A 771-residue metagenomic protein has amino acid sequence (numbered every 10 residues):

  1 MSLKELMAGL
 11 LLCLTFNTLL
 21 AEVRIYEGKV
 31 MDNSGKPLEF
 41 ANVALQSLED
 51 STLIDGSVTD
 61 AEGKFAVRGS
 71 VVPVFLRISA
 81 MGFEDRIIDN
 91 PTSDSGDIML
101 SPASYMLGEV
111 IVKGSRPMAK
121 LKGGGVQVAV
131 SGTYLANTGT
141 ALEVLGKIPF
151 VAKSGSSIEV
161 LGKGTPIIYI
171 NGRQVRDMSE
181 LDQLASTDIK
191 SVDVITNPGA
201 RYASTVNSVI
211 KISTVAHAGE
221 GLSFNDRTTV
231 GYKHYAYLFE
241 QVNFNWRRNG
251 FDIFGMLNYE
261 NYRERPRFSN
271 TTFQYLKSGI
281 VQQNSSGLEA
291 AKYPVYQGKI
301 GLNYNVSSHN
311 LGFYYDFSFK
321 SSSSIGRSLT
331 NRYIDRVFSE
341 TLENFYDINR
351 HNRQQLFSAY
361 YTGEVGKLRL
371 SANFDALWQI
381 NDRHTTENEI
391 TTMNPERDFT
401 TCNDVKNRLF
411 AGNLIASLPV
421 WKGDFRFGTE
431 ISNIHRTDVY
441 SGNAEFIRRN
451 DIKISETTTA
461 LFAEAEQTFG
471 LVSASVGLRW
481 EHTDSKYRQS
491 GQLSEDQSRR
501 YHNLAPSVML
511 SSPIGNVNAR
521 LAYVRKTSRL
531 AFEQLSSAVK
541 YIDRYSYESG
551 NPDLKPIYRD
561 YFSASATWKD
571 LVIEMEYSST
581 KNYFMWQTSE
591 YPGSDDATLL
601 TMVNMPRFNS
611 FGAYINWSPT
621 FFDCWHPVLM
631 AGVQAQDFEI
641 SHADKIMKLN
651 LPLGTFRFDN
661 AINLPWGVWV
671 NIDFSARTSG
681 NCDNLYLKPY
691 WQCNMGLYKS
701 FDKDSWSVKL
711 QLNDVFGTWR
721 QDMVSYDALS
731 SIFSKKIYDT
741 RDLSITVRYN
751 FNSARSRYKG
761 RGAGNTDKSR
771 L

Functional and structural regions predicted by a protein language model:
A44-Q46, S79-F83, S95-Y134, K153-G155 (+2 more regions): Short, acidic, small-residue-rich periplasmic hinge/interaction motif at the N-terminus of Gram-negative outer-membrane
E49-K64: Short, acidic Ser/Thr/Gly-rich low-complexity loop/linker segments typical of extracellular and cell-surface proteins
R68, K147-P149, R173-G199, V242: Short acidic/polar hinge/loop motifs at secondary-structure boundaries that mediate gating or recognition
S93-M99, E109, A141-V144, M178-S179 (+3 more regions): N-terminal periplasmic accessory domains that precede and gate Gram-negative outer-membrane beta-barrel machines
Q297-S322, F345-S490, P513-N518, L571-M575 (+2 more regions): Face-selective signature of the C-terminal outer-membrane beta-barrel domain
L409-N413, A460, K555, V572-M630 (+1 more regions): Outer membrane beta-barrel strand-and-loop segments of large Gram-negative receptors, especially TonB-dependent
K453-E456, D496-R499, T527-K581, T598-F611 (+1 more regions): Outer-membrane beta-barrel signature, preferentially recognizing the C-terminal barrel domain of Gram-negative
H482-Q489, S512-Y561, E576-D595, V715-Y726: Surface-exposed extracellular loop regions of Gram-negative outer-membrane beta-barrel proteins, predominantly
